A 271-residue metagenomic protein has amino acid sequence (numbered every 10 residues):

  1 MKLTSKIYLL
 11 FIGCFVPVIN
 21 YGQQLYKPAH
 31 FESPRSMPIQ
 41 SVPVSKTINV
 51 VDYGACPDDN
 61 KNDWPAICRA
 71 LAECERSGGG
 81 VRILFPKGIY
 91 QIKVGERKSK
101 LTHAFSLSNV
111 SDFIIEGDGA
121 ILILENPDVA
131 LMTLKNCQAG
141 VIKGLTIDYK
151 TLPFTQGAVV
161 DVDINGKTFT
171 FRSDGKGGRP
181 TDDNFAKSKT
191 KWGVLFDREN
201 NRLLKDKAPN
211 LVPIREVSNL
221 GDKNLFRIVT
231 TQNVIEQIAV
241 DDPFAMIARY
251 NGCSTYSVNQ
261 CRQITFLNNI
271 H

Functional and structural regions predicted by a protein language model:
K2-S111, E116-T255: Extracellular "leader-to-stem" segments immediately downstream of a signal peptide or signal-anchor in secreted/lumenal
V258-N259: Outer-membrane beta-barrel transmembrane strands
R262-H271: Active-site pocket-lining segments that scaffold enzyme catalytic pockets across diverse folds
